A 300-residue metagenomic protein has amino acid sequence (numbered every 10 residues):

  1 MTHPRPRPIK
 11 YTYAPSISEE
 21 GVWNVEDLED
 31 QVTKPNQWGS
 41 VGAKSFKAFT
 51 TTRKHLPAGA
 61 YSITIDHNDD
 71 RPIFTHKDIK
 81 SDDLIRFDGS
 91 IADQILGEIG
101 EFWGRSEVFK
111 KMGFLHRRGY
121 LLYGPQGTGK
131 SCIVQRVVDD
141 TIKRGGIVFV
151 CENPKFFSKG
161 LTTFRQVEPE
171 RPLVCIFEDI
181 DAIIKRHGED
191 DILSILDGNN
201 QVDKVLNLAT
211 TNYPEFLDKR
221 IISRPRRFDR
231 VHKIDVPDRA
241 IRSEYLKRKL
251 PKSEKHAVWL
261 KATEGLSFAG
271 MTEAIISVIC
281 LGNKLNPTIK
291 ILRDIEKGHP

Functional and structural regions predicted by a protein language model:
T2-S62, K77-L84, R165, R224-P225 (+1 more regions): C-terminal alpha-helical "lid" subdomain
K10-T12, S62-T64, V150, A209-T211: Short, hydrophobic beta-strand segments that form beta-sheet elements in well-ordered domains
N24, N36, N68, N153 (+4 more regions): Detector for Asparagine
S45-N68, I133-R144, V148-C151: Amphipathic repeat-derived elements
I65-D78: Phosphate-/polyanion-interacting regions in eukaryotic proteins
R86-K252, H256-A257: Walker A/P-loop NTP-binding motif of AAA+ ATPase domains
